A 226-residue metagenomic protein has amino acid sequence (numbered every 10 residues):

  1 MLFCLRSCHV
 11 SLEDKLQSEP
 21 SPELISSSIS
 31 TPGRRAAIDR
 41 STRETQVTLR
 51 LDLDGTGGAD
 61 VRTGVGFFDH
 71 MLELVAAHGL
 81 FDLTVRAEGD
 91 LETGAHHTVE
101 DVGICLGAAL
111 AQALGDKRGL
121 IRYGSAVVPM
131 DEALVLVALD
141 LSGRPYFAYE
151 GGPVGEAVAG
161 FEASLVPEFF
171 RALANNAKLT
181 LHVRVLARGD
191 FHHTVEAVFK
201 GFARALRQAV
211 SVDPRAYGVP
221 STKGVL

Functional and structural regions predicted by a protein language model:
L12, L16-L226: Structural preference for solvent-exposed beta-strand-turn elements and adjacent flexible terminal/loop segments within
